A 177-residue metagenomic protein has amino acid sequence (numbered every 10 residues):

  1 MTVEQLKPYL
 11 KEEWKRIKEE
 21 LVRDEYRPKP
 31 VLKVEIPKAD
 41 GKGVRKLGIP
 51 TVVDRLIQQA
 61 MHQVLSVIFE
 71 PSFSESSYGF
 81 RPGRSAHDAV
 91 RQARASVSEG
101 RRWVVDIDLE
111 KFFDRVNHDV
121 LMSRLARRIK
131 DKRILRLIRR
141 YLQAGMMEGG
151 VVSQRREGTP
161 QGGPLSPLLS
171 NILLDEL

Functional and structural regions predicted by a protein language model:
Q5-P28: Amphipathic alpha-helical blocks
L10, L65-P71: Glycine-rich phosphate-binding segment of PLP-dependent enzymes
D24, P28-E35, S72-R84, D88-L177: Conserved polymerase palm-domain catalytic core
P37, G41-Q59: Glycine-rich active-site/cofactor-binding loop and its immediate structural neighborhood
P37-K42, L65-V67, S153: Residues forming anionic-ligand binding surfaces in small-molecule and nucleic-acid pockets of primarily soluble enzymes
V52-H62, E70, A86, V90 (+1 more regions): Duplex nucleic acid-engaging cores and interfaces of nucleic-acid transaction enzymes
L56-L65, L169-L173: Active/ligand-binding-proximal structured segments within catalytic/core domains that scaffold catalytic residues
